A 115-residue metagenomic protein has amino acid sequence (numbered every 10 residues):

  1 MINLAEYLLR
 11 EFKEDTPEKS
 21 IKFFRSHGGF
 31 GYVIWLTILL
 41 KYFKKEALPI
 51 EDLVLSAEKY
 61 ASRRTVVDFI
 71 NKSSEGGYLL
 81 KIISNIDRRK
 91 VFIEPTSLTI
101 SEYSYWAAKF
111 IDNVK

Functional and structural regions predicted by a protein language model:
E6-T37: Short alpha-helical segments that sit at the start of domains
Y32, L36-F43, E58: Short, locally clustered residues in the helix-turn-helix/winged-helix DNA-binding domain
K44-A57: Short acidic, hydrophobic short linear motifs in intrinsically disordered regions
Y60-E75: Short amphipathic alpha-helical interaction segments
S74-S84: A short, conserved structural fragment
I83-F92: Short, Lys/Arg-rich nucleic-acid/phosphate-binding segment
L98-K115: Short, amphipathic alpha-helical interaction segments positioned at domain boundaries
